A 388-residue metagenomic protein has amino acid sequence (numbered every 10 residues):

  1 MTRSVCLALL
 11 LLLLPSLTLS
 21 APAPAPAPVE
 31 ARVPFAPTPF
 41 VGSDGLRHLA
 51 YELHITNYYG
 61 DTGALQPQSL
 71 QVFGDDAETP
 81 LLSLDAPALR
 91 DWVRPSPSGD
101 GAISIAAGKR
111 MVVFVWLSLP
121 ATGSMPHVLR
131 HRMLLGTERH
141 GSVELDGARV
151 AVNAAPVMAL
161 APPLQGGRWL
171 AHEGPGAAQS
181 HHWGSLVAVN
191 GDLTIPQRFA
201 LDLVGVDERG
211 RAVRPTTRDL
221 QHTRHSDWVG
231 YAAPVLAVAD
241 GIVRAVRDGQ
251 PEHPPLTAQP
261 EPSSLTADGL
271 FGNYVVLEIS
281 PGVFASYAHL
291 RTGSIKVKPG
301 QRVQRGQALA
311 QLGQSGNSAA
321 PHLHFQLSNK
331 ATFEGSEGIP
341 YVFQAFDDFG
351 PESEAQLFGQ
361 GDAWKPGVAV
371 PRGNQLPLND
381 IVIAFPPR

Functional and structural regions predicted by a protein language model:
P34-F35, G45-E52: Short, solvent-exposed loop/turn segments enriched in Ser/Thr/Gly
I55-T62: Asparagine-centered strand-capping/turn motif at beta-strand->loop junctions
T79-G123: Intrinsically disordered, low-complexity Pro/Gly/Ser/Thr-rich segments with frequent PxxP/GP/PP motifs and embedded
S118-A159: Terminal connector regions
A155-E173, S180-A188, R214-T216, P262-A267 (+3 more regions): Acidic, glycine-rich catalytic/binding loops that coordinate metals and/or anionic ligands
L236, I279, V283-G306: Short histidine-centered loop motifs in beta-beta connectors
D240-R291: Zn2+-dependent peptidoglycan hydrolase active-site motif and core
G241-V243, G300-L312: A structural signal for short beta-strand/turn segments enriched in small hydrophobics and glycine
